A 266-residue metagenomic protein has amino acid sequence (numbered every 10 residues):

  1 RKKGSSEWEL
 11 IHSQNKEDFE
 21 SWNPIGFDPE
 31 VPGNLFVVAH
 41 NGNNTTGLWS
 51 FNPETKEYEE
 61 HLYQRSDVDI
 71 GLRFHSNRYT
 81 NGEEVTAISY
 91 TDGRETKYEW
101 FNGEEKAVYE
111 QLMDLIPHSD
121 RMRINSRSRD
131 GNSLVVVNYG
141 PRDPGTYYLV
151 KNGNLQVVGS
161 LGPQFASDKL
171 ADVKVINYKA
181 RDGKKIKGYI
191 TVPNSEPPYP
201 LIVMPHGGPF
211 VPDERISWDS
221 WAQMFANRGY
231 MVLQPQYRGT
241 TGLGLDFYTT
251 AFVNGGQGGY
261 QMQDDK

Functional and structural regions predicted by a protein language model:
R1-L134, P141-D143, V150, N154 (+1 more regions): Beta-propeller folds
R121-K266: Serine-hydrolase catalytic core recognition
